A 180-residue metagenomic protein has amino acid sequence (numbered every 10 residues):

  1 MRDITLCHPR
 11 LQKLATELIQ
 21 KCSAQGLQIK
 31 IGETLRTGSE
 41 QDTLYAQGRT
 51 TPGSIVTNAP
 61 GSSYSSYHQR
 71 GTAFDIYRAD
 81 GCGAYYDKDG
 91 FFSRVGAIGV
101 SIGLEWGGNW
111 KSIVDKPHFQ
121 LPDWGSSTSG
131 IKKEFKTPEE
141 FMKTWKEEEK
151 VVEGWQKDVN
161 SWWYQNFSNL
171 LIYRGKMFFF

Functional and structural regions predicted by a protein language model:
M1-D3: Acidic/histidine-rich, surface-exposed loop or edge segments in extracytoplasmic proteins
T5-K13, L35-G38, Y86-S93, K157: Soluble non-cytosolic domains of exported or imported proteins
Q12-S63: Secreted/periplasmic proteins that engage bacterial cell-wall peptidoglycan
L27, R49, G103-G107, S168-N169: Short aromatic/hydrophobic-glycine micro-motifs
T57-E153, W163: Catalytic cores and adjacent binding grooves of peptidoglycan-active enzymes
V151-F180: Short, solvent-exposed alpha-helical surface patches in non-cytosolic proteins
